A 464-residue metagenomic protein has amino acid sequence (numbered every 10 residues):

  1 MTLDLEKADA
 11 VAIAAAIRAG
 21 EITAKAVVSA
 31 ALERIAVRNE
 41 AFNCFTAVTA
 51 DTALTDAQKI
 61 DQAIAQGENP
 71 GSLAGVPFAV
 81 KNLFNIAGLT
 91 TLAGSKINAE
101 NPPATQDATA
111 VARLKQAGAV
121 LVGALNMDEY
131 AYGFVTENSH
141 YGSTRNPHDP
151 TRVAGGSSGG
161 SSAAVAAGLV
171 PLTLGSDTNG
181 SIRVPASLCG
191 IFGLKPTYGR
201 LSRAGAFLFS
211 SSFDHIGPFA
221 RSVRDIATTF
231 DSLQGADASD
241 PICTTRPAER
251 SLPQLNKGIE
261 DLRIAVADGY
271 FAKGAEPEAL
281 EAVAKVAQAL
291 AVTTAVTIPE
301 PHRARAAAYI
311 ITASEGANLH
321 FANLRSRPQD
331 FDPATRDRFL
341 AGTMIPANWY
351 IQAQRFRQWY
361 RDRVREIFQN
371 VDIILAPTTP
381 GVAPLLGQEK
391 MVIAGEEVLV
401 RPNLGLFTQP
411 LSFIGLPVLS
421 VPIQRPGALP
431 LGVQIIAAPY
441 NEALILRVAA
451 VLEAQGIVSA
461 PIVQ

Functional and structural regions predicted by a protein language model:
M1-L54, P461-Q464: An N-terminal boundary/leader segment
I13-A19, A79, N98-P102, D214-R221 (+2 more regions): Short, well-ordered beta-strand elements within core beta-sheets of diverse protein domains
A24-S29, Q58-D61, E276-T297, F321-S326 (+2 more regions): Acyltransferase
A31, A53, G75, K81 (+8 more regions): Conserved hydrophobic/aromatic pocket- or pore-lining residues that grip, position, or stack substrates in active sites
V37, Q116, A167-Y270, A284 (+6 more regions): Structural helix-boundary/capping segments
N43, D240-A248, L262-R263, D268-Y270 (+2 more regions): Flexible, acidic loop-helix segments that line cofactor/substrate-binding pockets
L73-I216, G269, A376-E397: Short glycine/serine-rich loop/turn segments
L73-K96, G258-A267, I310-R365, P377 (+3 more regions): Short helix-loop capping/hinge segments that flank enzyme active sites or metal/cofactor-binding pockets
